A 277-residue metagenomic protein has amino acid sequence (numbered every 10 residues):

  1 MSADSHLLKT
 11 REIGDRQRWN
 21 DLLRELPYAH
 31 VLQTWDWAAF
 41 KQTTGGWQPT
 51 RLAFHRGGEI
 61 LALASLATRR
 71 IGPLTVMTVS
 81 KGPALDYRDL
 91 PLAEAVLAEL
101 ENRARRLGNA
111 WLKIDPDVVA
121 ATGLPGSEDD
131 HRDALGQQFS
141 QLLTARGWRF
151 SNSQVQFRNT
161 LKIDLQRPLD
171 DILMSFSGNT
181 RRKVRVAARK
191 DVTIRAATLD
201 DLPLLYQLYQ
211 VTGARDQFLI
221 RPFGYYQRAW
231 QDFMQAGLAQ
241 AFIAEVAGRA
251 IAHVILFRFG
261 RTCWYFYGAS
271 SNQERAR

Functional and structural regions predicted by a protein language model:
M1-L8: Short, low-complexity, intrinsically disordered N-terminal peptides in bacterial proteins
T10-G57, L61-P73, A121, G126 (+2 more regions): A conserved beta-strand-loop-helix scaffold within acyl/acetyltransferase catalytic domains
P73-S153, T262-R277: Acyl-donor binding region in acyl/amide transferases
